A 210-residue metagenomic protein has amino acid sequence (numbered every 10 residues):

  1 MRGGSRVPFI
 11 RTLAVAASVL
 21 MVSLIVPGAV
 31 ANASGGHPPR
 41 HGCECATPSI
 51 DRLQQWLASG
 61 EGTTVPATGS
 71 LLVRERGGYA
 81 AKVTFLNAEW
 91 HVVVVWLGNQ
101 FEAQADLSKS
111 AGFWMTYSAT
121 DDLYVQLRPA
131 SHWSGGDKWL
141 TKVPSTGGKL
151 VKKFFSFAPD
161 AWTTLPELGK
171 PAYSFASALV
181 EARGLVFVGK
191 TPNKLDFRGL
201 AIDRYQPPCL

Functional and structural regions predicted by a protein language model:
G4-A33: Secretory targeting and sorting signals
G36-L210: Beta-rich carbohydrate-recognition modules and glycan-binding surfaces
